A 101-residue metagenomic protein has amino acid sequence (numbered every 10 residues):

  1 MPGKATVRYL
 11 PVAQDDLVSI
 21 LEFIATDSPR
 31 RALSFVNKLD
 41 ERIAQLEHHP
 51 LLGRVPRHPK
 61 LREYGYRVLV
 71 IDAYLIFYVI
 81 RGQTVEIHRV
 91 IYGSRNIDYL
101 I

Functional and structural regions predicted by a protein language model:
M1-E63: Basic, Lys/Arg-enriched alpha-helical interface segments
V12, T26, K38, R67-L69 (+2 more regions): Generic signature of intrinsically disordered, low-complexity segments enriched in small/polar residues
H49, H58, E63-Y66, H88 (+1 more regions): Generic secondary-structure boundary/loop-capping signal
G53-G82: Basic/aromatic recognition patch in beta-strand/loop cores that engages polyanionic ligands
I71-I101: Enriched for short, Lys/Arg-rich terminal
